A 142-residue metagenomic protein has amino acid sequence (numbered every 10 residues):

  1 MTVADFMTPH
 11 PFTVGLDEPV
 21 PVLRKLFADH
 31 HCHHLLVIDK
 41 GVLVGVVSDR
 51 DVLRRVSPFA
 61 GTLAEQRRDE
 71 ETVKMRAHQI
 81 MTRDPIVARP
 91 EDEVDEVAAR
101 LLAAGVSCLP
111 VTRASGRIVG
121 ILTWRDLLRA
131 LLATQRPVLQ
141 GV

Functional and structural regions predicted by a protein language model:
M1-H10, S48-I86, E93, A98-L102 (+1 more regions): Tandem CBS (Bateman) regulatory domains
V14-C32, V37-D39, V87-G105, T112-R113 (+1 more regions): The conserved cystathionine-beta-synthase
H31, I118-I121: Interaction-mediating elements
H34, G41-V42, L63-Q66, V73-M75 (+3 more regions): Short, surface-exposed, polar/charged, turn-prone segments marking secondary-structure boundaries
I38, V44, L53, I118-V119: Short hydrophobic beta-strand segments in globular cytosolic domains
V46, A114, I121: Acidic pyrophosphate-coordinating catalytic loop
